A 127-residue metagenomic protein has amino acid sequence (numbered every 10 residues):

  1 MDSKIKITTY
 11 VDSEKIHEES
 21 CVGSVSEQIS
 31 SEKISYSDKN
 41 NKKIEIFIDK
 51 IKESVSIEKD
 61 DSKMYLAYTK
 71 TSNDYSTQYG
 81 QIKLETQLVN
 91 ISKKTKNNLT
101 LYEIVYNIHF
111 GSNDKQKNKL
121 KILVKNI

Functional and structural regions predicted by a protein language model:
M1-Y65, K70-E103, N107-F110, D114-K115: N-terminal intrinsically disordered, cationic/polar leader segments that include organellar targeting peptides
G111-I127: Edge beta-strand at a domain terminus
